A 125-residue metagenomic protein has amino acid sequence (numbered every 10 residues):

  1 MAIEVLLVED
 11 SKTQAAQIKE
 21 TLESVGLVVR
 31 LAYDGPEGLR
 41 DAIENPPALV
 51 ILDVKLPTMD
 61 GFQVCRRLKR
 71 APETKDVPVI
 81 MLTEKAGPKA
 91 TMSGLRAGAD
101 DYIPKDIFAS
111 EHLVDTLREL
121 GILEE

Functional and structural regions predicted by a protein language model:
E9: Conserved acidic carboxylate
K12-R30: Two-component/phosphorelay signaling modules centered on CheY-like receiver
K19, Q63, A86-E119: Alpha4 helix (beta4-alpha4-beta5 surface) of REC/receiver domains from two-component response regulators
L31, L56-M59, P88, R96: Residue-level signal for the "D+5" position in two-component response regulator receiver
D34-E37, D60-R66: Acidic catalytic/metal-coordinating carboxylates
N45-I51, L56: Active-site beta3 strand of CheY-like receiver
P57, R66, K75, G87: The feature encodes the CheY-like receiver
